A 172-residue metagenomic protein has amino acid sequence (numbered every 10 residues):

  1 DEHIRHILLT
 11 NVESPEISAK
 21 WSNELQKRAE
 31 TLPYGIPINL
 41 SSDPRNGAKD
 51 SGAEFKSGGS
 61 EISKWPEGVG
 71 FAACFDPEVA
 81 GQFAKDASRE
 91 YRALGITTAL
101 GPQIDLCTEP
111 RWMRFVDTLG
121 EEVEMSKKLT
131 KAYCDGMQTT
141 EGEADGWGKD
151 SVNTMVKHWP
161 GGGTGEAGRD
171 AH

Functional and structural regions predicted by a protein language model:
D1-H172: Glycoside hydrolase catalytic-domain context in secreted enzymes
